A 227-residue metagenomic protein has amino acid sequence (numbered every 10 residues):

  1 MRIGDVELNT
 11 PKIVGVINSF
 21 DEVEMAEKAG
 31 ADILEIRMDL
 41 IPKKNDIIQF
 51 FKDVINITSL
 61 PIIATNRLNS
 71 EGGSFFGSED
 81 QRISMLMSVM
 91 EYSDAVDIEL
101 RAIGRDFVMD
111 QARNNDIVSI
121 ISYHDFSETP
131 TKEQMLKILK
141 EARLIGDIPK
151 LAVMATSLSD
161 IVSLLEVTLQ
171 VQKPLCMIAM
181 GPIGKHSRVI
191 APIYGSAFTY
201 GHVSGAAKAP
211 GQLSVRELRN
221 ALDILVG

Functional and structural regions predicted by a protein language model:
M1-E71: Conserved N-terminal beta1-alpha1 strand-loop-helix module at the mouth
G15-A29, G77-S88, T131-K140: Short, acidic/polar
V16-N18, I33-K43, S93-G104, I120-P130 (+2 more regions): Catalytic beta/alpha-barrel core
E24-G30, N45-S59, M87-E91, F107-D116 (+2 more regions): Acidic (Asp/Glu)-rich catalytic clusters
G30-I33, M90-A95, Q111-I121, R143-I148 (+2 more regions): Glycine-enriched alpha-helix->loop->beta-strand junction motifs that scaffold or abut catalytic
L40-N56, L100-N115, P130-E133, T156-L169 (+1 more regions): Active-site-adjacent beta->alpha loops and helix N-cap segments on the catalytic face of soluble alpha/beta enzymes
I62-A102: Glycine/small-residue-rich loop that forms an oxyanion/phosphate-binding "nest" at active or ligand-binding sites
V162, T168-G227: C-terminal alpha-helical cap/extension of soluble enzyme domains
